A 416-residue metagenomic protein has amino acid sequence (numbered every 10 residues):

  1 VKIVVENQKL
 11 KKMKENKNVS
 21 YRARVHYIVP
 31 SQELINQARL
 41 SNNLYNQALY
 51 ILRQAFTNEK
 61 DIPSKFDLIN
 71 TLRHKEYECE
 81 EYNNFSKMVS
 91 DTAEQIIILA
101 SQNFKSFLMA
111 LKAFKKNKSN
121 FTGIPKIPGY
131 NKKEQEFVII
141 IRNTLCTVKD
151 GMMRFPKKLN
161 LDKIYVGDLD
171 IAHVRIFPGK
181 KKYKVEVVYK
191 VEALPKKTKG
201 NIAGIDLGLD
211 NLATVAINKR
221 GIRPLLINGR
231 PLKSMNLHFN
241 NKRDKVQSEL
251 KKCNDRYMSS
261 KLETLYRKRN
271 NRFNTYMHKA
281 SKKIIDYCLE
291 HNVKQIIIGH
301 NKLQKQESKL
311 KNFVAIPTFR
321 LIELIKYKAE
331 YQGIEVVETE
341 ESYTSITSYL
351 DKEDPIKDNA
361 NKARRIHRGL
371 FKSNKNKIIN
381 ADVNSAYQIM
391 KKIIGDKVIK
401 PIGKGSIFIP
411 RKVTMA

Functional and structural regions predicted by a protein language model:
K2-Q95: Gly/serine-rich nucleotide phosphate-binding loop at the start of the catalytic core of nucleotide/ADP-ribose-handling
K17-V29, L159-V166, R223-R230: Generic detection of short hydrophobic beta-strand segments and adjacent strand-loop junctions
S41-N42, I96-F104, L262-N270, I322: Short amphipathic alpha-helical coiled-coil/interface segments
N42, L49, E59, K65 (+5 more regions): Alpha-helix initiation and N-capping motif
L44, A48, Q95-F107, V383-I393: Stable alpha-helical structural segments in soluble proteins, enriched in small hydrophobic residues
A48-L52, F56, F104-L111, N211 (+2 more regions): A generic secondary-structure signal for well-formed alpha-helical elements
L68-G179, A315: Acidic carboxylate diad motif detector
K181-A416: Positively charged, helix-rich recognition surfaces that bind polyanionic ligands
